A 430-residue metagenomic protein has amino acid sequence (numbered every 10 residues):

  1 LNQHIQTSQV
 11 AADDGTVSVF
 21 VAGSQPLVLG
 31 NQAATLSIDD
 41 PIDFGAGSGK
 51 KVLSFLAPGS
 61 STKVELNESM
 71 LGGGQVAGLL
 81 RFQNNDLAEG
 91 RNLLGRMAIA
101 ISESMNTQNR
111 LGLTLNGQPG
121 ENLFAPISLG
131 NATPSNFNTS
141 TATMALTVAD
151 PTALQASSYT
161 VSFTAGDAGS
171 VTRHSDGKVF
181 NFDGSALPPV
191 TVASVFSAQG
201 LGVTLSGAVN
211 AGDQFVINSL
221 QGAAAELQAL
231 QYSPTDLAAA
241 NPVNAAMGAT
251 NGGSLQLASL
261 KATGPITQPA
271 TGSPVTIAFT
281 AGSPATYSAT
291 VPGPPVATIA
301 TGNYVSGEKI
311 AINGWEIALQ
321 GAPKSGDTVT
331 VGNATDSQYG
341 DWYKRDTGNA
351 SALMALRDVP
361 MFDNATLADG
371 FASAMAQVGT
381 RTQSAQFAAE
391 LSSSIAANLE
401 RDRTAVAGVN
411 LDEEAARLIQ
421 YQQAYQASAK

Functional and structural regions predicted by a protein language model:
N2-K430: S/T-rich, low-complexity, solvent-exposed segments of bacterial secretion/appendage proteins
